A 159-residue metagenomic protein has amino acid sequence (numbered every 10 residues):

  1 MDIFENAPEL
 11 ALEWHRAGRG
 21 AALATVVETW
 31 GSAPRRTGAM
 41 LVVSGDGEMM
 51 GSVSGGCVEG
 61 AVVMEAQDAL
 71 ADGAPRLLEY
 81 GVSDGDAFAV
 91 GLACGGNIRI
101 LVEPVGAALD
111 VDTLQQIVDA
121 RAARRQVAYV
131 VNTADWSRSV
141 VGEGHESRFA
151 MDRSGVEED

Functional and structural regions predicted by a protein language model:
M1-D159: Segments forming oxygen-rich coordination pockets for charged ligands
